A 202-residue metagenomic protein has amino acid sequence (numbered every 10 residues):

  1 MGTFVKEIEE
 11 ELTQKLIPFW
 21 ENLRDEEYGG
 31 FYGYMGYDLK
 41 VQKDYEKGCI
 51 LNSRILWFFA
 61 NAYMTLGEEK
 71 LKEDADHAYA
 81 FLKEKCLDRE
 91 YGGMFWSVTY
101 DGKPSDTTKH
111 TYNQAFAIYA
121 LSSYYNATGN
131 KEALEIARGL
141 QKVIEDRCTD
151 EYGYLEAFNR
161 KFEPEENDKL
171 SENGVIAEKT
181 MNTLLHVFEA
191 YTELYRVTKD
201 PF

Functional and structural regions predicted by a protein language model:
M1-F202: Glycan-recognition and catalytic cores of secretory/periplasmic carbohydrate-active enzymes
